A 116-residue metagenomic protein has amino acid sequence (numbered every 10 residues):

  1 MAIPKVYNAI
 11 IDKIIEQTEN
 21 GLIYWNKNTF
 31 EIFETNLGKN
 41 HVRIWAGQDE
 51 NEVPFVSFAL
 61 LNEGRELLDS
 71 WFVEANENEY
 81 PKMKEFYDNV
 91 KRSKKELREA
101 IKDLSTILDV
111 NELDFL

Functional and structural regions predicted by a protein language model:
M1-W45, E50, L68-K94, A100-L116: Negatively charged, low-complexity tracts enriched in Asp/Glu with abundant Ser/Thr
E52-S57: Structural motif
F58-L61, E79: Surface-exposed, low-hydrophobicity beta-strand/loop segments enriched in small/polar/acidic residues
N62-E66: Solvent-exposed strand-loop boundary residues in beta-sheet-rich modules
